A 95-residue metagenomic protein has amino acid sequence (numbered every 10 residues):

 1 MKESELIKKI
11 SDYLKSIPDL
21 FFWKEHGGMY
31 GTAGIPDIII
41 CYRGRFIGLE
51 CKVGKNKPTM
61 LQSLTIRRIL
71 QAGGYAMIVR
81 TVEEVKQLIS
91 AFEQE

Functional and structural regions predicted by a protein language model:
M1-E95: Catalytic phosphate/metal-binding cores of nucleic-acid and nucleotide-processing enzymes, i.e., regions that mediate
